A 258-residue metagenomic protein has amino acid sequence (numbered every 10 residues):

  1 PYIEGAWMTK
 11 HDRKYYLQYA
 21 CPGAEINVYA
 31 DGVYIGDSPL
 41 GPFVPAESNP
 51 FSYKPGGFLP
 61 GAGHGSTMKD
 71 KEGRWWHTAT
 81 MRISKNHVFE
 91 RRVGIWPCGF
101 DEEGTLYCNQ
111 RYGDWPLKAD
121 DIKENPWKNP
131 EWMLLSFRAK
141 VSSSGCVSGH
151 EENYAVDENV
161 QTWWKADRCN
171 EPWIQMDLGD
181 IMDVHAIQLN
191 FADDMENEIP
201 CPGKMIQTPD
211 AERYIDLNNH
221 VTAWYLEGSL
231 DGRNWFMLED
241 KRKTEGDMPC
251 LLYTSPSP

Functional and structural regions predicted by a protein language model:
P1, Y34-G57, C108-Q110, M237-D240: Blade-edge beta-strand/turn elements of extracellular beta-propeller and related beta-sheet repeat scaffolds
P1-H11, F58-D70: Beta-rich, blade/repeat-based domains predominating in secreted/periplasmic proteins but also intracellular
E4-G23, R74-R82: Hydrophobic core segments of beta-strands in well-ordered, beta-rich domains
P22-I26, N86-F89, R213-N218: Short consensus segments that form the blades of beta-propeller domains, in both extracellular/periplasmic
I26-G32, V88-I95: Structural motif
P116-I181, N190-H220, D240-K241: Disordered, acidic Ser/Thr/Pro-rich linker "stalks" and the adjacent N-terminal cap of the next globular domain
F236-L252: Extracellular carbohydrate recognition and processing domains and analogous Trp-centered ligand-binding platforms
Y253-S257: Conserved small/polar residues in nucleotide/adenosyl-binding loops
